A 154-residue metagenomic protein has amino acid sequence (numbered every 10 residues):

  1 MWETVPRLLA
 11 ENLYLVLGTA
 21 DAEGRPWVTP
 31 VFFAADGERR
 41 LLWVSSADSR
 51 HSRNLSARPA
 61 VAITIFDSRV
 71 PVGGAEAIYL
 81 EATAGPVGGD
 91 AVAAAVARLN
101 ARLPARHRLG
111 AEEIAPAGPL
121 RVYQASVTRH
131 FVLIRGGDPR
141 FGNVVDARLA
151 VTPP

Functional and structural regions predicted by a protein language model:
M1-Y14, L149-A150, P154: Extreme N-terminal tail/first-helix region
L13-A47, V61-D67, A75-L80: Short beta-strand segments
V16-D21, R69, R106-A115: Short helix-to-loop capping/linker segments positioned immediately adjacent to catalytic or ligand/cofactor-binding
S46-S49, A62-D67, N100-E112: Short acidic (Asp/Glu) patches
S49-H51, V70, P139-F141: Short, surface-exposed beta-strand-loop junctions and turns on beta-sheet-rich folds
D67-S68, V127: Short secondary-structure boundary segments
A75-P154: Charged, gly/pro-rich active-site loop segments
